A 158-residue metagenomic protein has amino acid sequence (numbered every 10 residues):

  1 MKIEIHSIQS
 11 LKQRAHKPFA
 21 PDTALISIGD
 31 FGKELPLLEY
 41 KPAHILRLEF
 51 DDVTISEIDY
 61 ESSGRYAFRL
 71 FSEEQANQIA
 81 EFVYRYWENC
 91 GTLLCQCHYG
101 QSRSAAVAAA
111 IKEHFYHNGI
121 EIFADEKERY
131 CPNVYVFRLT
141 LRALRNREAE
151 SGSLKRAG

Functional and structural regions predicted by a protein language model:
M1-F50: Glycine-rich, flexible N-terminal cofactor/catalytic loop recognition
E34-P36, S56, Q101-A106: Short catalytic/ligand-binding loop motif for oxyanion handling, primarily in non-cytosolic enzymes, centered on
L46, F50-L93: Helix-loop module immediately N-terminal to the HCX5R catalytic loop in PTP-like cysteine phosphatase domains
A67, F71, C95, Y99 (+2 more regions): Conserved aromatic-histidine-acidic binding/catalytic patches
E73, N77, A105-A109, V134: A structural signal for well-ordered alpha-helical segments within the folded catalytic domains of diverse enzymes
E81, R85, E113, R138-R142: Charged/polar, solvent-exposed surface patches and flexible loops
R85-F115: Catalytic cysteine-centered active loop of the rhodanese-like fold, especially the PTP/DSP P-loop
A109, H117-G158: Cysteine-dependent PTP/DSP-like catalytic domain, specifically the C-terminal lobe
